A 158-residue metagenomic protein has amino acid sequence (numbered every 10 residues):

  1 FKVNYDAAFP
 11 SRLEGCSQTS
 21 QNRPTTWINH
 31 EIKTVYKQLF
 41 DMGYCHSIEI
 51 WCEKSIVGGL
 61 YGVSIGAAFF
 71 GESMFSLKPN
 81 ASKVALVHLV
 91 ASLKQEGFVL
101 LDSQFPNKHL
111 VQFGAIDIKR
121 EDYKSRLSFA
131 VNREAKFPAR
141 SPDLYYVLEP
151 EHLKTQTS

Functional and structural regions predicted by a protein language model:
F1-S158: N-acyltransferase acceptor-side catalytic subdomain
